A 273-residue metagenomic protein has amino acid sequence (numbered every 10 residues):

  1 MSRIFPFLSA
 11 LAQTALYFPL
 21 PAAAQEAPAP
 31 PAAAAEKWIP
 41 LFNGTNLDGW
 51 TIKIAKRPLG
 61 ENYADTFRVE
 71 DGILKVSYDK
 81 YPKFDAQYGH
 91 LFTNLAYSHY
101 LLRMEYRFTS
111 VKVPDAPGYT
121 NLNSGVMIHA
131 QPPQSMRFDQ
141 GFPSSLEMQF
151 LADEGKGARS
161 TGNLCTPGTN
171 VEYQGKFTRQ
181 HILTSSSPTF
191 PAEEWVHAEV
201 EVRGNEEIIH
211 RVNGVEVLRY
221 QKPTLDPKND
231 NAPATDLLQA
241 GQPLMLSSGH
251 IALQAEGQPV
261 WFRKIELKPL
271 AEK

Functional and structural regions predicted by a protein language model:
M1-I4: Positively charged n-region of N-terminal signal peptides that target proteins for export
P6-P21: Bacterial N-terminal signal peptides
Q25-K273: Carbohydrate-interacting regions of secretory-pathway proteins
